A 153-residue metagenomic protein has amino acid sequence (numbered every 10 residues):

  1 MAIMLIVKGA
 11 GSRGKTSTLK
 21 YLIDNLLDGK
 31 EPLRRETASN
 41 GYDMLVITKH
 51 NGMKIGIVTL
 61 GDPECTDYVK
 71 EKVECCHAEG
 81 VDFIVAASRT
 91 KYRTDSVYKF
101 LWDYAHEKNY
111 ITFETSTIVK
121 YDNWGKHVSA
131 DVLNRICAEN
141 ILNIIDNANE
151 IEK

Functional and structural regions predicted by a protein language model:
A2, I6, L60-P63: Terminal targeting/leader modules
I3-L27: Glycine-rich phosphate-binding P-loop
I6, A10-R13, Y42, T66-E71 (+3 more regions): A structural motif
D24-E36, H106-K108: Post-Walker A helix-loop "phosphate-sensing" segment adjacent to the P-loop in P-loop NTPases
N25, E71-C75, F100: A generic secondary-structure signal
E31-T90, D95: Conserved nucleotide-sensing/catalytic segment adjacent to the nucleotide-binding pocket in NTP-handling enzymes
F83-K153: Replace "adjacent to P-loop NTPase cores in ATP/GTP-dependent enzymes" with "adjacent to NTP-binding cores
